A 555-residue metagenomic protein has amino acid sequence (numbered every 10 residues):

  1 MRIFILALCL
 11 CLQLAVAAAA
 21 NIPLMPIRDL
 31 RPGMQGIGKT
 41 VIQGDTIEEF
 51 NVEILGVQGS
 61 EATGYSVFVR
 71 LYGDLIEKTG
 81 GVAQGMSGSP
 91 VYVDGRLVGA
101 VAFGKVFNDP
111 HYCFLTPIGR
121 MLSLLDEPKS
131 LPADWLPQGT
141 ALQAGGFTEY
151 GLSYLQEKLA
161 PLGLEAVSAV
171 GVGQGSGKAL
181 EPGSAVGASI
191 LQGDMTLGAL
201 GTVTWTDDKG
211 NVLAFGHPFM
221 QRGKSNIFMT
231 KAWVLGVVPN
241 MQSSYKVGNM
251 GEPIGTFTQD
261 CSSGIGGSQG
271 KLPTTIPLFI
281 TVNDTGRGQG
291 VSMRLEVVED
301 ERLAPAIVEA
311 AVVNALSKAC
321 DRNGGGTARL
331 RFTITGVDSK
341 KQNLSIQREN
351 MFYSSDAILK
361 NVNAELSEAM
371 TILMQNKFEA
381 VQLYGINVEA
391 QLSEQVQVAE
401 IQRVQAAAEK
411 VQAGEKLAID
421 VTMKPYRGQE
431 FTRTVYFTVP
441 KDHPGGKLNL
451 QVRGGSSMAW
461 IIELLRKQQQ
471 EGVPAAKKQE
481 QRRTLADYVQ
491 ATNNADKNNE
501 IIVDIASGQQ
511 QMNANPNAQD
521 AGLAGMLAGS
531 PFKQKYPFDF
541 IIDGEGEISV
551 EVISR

Functional and structural regions predicted by a protein language model:
I5-Q13: Bacterial N-terminal signal peptides
A17-R555: Terminal presequence/propeptide segments associated with secretion/organelle targeting and zymogen/polyprotein
